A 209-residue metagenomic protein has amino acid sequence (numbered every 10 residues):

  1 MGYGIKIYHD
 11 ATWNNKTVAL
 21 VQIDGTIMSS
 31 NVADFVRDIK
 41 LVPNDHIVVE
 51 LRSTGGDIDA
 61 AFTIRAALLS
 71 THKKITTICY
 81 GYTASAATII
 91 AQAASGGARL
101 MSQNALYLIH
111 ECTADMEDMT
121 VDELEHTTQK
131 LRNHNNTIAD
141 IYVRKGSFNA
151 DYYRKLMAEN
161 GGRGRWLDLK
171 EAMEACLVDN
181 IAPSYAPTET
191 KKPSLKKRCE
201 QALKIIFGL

Functional and structural regions predicted by a protein language model:
M1-T88, A93-L209: N-terminal organellar transit peptides
